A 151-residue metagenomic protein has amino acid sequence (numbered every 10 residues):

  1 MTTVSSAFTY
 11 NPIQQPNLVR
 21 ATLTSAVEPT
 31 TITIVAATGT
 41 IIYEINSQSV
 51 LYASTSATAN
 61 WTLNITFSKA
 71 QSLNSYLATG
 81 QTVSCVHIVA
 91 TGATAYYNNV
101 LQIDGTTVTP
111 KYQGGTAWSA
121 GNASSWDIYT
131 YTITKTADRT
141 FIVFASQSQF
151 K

Functional and structural regions predicted by a protein language model:
M1-T3, Q15: A signal for long, low-complexity, Ser/Thr/Asn-enriched, surface-exposed stalk/shaft and domain-boundary segments
F8-D104, T134-K151: Exposed extracellular interaction/assembly regions and N-terminal maturation sites
A37-T38, G121-W126: Solvent-exposed, conformationally flexible loop/turn segments
I103-A123: Terminal beta-strand-rich extracellular "head" domains that mediate receptor/glycan or other ligand binding
S125-K135: Extracellular disulfide-bonded cysteine-rich modules/repeats
